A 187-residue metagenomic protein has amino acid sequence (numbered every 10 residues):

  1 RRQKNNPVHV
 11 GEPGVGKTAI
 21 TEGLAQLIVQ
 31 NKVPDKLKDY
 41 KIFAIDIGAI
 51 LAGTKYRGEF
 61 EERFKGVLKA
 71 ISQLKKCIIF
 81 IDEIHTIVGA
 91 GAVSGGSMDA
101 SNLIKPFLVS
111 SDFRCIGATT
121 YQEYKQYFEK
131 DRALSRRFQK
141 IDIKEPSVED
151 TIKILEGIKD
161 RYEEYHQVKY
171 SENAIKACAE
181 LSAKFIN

Functional and structural regions predicted by a protein language model:
Q3-K38: Walker A/P-loop
N5, K41-I42, S72-I79, S110-G117 (+1 more regions): Loop/turn-to-beta-strand initiation segments
N6-V8, V33-A49, R137-K140: Conserved catalytic segments around the Walker B and adjacent sensor/switch elements of P-loop NTPase domains
H9, T18, I45, D82 (+3 more regions): Residue-level signature of catalytic and energy-coupling elements of molecular machines, predominantly ATP/GTP-dependent
K17-T18, E22, Q30-N31, L51-K55 (+4 more regions): Switch/connector loops and helix/strand junctions flanking conserved nucleotide-binding motifs in nucleotide-processing
P34-D35, K125-S135, K140-N187: Conserved C-terminal "switch" segment of AAA+ ATPases
F43-S72: Short glycine-rich substrate-engagement loop in P-loop NTPases that contacts/grips substrate
K65-K69, I81-R114, A118-A133: Conserved catalytic/switch belt of AAA+ P-loop NTPases
